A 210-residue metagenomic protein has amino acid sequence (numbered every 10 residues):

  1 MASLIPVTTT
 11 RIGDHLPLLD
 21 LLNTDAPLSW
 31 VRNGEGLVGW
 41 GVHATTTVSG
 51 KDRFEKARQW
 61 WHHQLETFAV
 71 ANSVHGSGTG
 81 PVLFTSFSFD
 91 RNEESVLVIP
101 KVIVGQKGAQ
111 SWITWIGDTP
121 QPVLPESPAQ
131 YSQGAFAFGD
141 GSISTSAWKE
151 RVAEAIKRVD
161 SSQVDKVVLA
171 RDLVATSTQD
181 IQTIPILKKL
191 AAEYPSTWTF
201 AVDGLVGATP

Functional and structural regions predicted by a protein language model:
M1-P210: Signature of the chorismate-utilizing enzyme
